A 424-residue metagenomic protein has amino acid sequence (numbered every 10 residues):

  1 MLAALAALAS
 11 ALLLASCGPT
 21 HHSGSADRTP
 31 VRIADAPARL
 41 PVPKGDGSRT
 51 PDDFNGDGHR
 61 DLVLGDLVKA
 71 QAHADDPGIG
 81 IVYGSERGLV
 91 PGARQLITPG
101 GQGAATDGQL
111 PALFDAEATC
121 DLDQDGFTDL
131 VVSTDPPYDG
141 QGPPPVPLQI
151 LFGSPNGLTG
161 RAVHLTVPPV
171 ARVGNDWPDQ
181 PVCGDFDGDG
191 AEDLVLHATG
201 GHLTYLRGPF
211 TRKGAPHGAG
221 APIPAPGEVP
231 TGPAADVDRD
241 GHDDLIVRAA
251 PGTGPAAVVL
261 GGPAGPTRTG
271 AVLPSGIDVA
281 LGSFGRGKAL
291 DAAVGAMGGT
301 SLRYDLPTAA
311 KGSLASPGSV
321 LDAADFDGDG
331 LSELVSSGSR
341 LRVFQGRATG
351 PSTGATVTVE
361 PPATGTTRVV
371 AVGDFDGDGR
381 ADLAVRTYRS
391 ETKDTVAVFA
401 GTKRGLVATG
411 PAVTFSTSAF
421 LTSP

Functional and structural regions predicted by a protein language model:
M1-P424: Beta-propeller-forming repeat regions
